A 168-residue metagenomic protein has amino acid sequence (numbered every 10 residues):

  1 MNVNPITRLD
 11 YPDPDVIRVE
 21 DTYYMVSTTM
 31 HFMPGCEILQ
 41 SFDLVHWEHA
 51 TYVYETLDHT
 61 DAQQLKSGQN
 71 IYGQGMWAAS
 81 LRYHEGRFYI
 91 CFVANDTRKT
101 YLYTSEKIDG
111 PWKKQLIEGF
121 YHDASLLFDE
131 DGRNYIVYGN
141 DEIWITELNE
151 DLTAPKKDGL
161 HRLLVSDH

Functional and structural regions predicted by a protein language model:
M1-H168: Carbohydrate-active catalytic/glycan-binding domains of CAZyme proteins, especially the secreted or lumenal ectodomains
